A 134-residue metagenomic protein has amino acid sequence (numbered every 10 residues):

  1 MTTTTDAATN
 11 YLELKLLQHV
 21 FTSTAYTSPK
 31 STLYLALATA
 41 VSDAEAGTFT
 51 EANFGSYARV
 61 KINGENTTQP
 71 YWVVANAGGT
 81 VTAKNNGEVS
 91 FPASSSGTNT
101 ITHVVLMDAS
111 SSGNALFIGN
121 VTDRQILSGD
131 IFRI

Functional and structural regions predicted by a protein language model:
M1-V104, D108-I134: Small cysteine-rich, disulfide-bonded extracellular modules of the LU/uPAR three-finger superfamily and closely related
